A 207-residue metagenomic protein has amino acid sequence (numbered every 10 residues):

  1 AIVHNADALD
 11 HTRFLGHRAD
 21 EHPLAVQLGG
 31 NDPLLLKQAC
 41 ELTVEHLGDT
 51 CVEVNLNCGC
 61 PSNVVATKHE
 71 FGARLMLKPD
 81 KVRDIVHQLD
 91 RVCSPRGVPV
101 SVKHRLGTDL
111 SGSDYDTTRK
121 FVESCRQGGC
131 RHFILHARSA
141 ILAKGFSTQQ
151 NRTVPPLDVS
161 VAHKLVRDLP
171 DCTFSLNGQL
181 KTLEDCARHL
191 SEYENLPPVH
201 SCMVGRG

Functional and structural regions predicted by a protein language model:
A1-G207: Flavin-dependent oxidoreductase catalytic cores
